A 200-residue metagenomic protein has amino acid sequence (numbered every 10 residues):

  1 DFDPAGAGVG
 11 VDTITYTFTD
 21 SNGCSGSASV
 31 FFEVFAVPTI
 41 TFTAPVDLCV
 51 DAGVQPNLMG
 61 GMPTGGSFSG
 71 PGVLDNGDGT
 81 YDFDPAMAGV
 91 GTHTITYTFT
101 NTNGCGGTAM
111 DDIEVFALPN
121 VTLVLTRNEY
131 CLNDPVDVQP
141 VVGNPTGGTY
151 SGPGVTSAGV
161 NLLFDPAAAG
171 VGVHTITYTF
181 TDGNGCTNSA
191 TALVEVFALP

Functional and structural regions predicted by a protein language model:
D1-A7, V73-A88, V155-A169: Strand-loop-strand motifs at the edges of beta-sheets in extracellular beta-sandwich domains
D1-F2, G60-L74, N144-S157: Change to "...patches in solvent-exposed regions of secreted, membrane-anchored, or virion-exposed structural
G10-S21, F83, V90-N103, F164 (+1 more regions): Append "Rare intracellular matches occur via the same short Y/T/C beta-strand/loop motifs
S21-S27, T102-T108, C131, G183-S189: Short, exposed coil/turn segments at beta-strand boundaries within extracellular/luminal domains
G26-V34, T108-V115, N188-V196: C-terminal edge beta-strand
V37-A44, L118-L125, L199-P200: Proline-enriched interdomain boundary motifs that mark the N-terminal boundary and often initiate the first structured
A44-C49, L125-C131: Short beta-strand segments of immunoglobulin-like
A52-M62, N133-N144: A short beta-strand segment in extracellular, disulfide-stabilized domains
